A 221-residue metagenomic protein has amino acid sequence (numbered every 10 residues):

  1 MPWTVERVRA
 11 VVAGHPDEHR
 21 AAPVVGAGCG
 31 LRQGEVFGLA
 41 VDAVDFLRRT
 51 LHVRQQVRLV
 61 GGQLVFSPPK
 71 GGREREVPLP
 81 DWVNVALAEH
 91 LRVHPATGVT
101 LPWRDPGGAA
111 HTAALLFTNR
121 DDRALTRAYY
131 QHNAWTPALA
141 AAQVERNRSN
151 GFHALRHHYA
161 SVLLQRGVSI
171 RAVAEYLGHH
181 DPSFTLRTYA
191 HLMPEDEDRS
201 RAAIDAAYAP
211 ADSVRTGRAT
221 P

Functional and structural regions predicted by a protein language model:
M1-R20, G28-L31, Q56, W82-V85: Long, amphipathic, Lys/Arg-enriched alpha-helical "connector/arm" segment
E6, L39-D42, N133, H158 (+1 more regions): Structural detector for helix-capping/boundary residues
E6, V24-V57, R171: Short, charged phosphate-coordinating catalytic segments
R9-R20, C29, V77, H94-P106 (+3 more regions): Short, basic (Lys/Arg/His-rich) helix/loop patches that form interaction surfaces in the mid-to-C-terminal regions
A13, R48, L59-V83, A88 (+7 more regions): C-terminal secondary-structure termini that scaffold catalytic or DNA-interacting sites
V24, E35, A134, H158-Y159 (+1 more regions): Short amphipathic alpha-helical face segments that pack within enzyme cores and frequently flank/anchor catalytic
R48-V53, G151, V162, A174-L192 (+1 more regions): Short functional hotspots where side chains directly engage DNA or cofactors
